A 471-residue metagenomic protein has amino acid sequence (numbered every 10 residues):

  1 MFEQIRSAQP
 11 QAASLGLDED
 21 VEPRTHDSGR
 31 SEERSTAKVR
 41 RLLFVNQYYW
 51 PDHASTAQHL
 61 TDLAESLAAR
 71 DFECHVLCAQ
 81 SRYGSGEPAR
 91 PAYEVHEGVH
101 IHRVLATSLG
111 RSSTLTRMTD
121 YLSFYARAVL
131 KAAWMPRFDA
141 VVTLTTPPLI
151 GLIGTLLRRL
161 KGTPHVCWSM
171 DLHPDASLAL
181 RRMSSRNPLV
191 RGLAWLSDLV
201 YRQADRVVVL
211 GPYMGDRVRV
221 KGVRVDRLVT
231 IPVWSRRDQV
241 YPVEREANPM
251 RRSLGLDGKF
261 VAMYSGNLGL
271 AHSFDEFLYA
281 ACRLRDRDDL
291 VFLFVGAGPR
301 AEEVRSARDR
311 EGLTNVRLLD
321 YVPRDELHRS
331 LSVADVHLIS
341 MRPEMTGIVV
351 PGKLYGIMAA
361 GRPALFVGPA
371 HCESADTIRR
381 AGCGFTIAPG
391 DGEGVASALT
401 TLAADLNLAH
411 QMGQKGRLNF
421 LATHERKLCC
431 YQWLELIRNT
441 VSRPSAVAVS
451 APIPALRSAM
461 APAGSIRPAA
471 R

Functional and structural regions predicted by a protein language model:
M1-H100, S445-V449, I453-R471: N-terminal subdomain of nucleotide-sugar transferases
Q80, Y213, W234: Carbohydrate-associated surface elements
A89-Y93, Y241-G255: A short helix/loop element that forms part of the nucleotide-sugar donor recognition site in Leloir-type
L149-L152, L156-L160, N187-V209: Membrane-proximal helix-turn-helix segments that form the acceptor-binding/catalytic region of lipid-linked
H272, Y321-S332, H337-M358, P363-D376: Nucleotide-sugar-dependent
D289, V295-G296, A301-H328: Nucleotide-activated donor-binding/catalytic signature segment of Leloir-type glycosyltransferases, i.e., the conserved
P369-T400, L408: Change "using UDP/GDP/dTDP sugars" to "using nucleotide sugars
G394, T401, L408-A422, C429: A short, well-ordered alpha-helix in the C-terminal region of glycosyltransferases
